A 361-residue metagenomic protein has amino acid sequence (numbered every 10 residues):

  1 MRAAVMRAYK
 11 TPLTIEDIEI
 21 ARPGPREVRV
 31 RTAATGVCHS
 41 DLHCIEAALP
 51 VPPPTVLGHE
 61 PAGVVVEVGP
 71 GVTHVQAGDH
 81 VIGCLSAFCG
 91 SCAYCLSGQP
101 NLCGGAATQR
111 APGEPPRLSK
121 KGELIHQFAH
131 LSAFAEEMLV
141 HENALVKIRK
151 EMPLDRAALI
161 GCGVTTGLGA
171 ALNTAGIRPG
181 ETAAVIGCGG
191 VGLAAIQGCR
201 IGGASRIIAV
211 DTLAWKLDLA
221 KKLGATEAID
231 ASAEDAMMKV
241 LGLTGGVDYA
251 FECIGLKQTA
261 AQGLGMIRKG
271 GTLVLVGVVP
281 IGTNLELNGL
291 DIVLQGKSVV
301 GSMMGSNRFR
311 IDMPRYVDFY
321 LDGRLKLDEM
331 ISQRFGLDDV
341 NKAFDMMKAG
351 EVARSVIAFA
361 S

Functional and structural regions predicted by a protein language model:
R2-A4, T14, E19, R31 (+2 more regions): Residues located in well-ordered beta-strands
Y9, L213, V279, G305: Residues in the short beta-alpha loop(s) of Rossmann-like NAD(P)-binding domains
E19-I20, P52-G58, Q76, I125-H130 (+2 more regions): Short Gly/Pro-enriched turn/cap motifs at secondary-structure boundaries
A21-T35, E46-L96, N101, K147-E151: Glycine-rich beta-strand-centered segment in the early N-terminal region that forms part of a ligand/cofactor-binding
A77, E136, N143-L145, R149-E234 (+1 more regions): Mid-domain Rossmann-like dinucleotide-binding core that forms the NAD(H)/NADP(H) cofactor-binding site
C84-N143: Cysteine-cluster motifs in flexible loop/terminal segments that predominantly coordinate metals
A175-P179, V191, A214-S298, A360-S361: Glycine-rich cofactor phosphate-binding loops and adjacent beta1-alpha1 units of small-molecule cofactor enzyme domains
A261-G265, S306, R310-S361: C-terminal hydrophobic helical "lid"/dimerization subdomain of Rossmann-like NAD(P)H-dependent oxidoreductases
